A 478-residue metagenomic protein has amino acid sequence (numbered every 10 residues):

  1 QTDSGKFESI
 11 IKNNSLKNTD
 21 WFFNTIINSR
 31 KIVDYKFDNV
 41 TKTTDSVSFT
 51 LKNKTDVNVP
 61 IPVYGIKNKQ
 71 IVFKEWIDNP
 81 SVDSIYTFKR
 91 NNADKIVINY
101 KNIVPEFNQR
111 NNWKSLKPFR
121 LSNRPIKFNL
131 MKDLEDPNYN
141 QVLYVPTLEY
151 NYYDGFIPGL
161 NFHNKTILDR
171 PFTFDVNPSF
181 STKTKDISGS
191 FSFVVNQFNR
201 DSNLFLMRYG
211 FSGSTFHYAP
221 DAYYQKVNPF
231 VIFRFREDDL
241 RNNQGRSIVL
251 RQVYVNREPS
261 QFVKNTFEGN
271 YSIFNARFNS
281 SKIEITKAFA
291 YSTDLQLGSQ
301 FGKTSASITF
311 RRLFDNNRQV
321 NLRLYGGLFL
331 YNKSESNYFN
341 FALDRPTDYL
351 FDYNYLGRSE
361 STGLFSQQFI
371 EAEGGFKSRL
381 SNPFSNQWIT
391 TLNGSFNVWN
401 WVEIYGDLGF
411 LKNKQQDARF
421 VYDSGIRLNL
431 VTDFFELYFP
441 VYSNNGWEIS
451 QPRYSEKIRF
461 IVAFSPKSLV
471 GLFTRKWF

Functional and structural regions predicted by a protein language model:
Q1-K42: Amphipathic alpha-helical substructures
L51-T55: Asparagine-centered strand-capping/turn motif at beta-strand->loop junctions
V59-I61, K69, W76-N92, V97-L204 (+5 more regions): Outer-membrane beta-barrel initiation region
I77, N140-Y152, P158-T166, P171-T182 (+10 more regions): Transmembrane beta-strand segments that form the barrel wall of outer-membrane beta-barrel proteins
N140, D154-P158, K185-G189, F205 (+9 more regions): Residues that define the transmembrane beta-barrel architecture of outer-membrane proteins
Y150, N164-T166, V195-Q197, T215 (+9 more regions): Residue-level signature of outer-membrane beta-barrel architecture
R208-A219, I232, F274-N397: C-terminal outer-membrane beta-barrel translocator/porin domains of Gram-negative envelope proteins and their
L428-F434, S455-F478: Outer-membrane beta-barrel "beta-signal"
